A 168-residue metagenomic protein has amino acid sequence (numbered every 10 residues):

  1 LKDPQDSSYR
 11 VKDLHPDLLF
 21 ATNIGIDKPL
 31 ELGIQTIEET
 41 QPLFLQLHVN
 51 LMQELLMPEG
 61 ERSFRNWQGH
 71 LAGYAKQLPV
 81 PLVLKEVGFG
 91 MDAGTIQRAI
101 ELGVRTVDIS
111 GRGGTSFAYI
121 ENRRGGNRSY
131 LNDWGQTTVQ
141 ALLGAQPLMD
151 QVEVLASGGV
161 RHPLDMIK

Functional and structural regions predicted by a protein language model:
L1-Q97, E121: Active-site entrance/lid segments in N-terminal catalytic domains of soluble metabolic enzymes
I24, D133, S157-G158: Small/polar loops that bind or transfer phosphate-bearing groups
P29-E39, F89-T106, G144-D150, V154-A156 (+1 more regions): Catalytic cores of alpha/beta
F44-G69, T95-A145: Glycine/Thr-rich beta-alpha phosphate-binding loop at enzyme active sites
